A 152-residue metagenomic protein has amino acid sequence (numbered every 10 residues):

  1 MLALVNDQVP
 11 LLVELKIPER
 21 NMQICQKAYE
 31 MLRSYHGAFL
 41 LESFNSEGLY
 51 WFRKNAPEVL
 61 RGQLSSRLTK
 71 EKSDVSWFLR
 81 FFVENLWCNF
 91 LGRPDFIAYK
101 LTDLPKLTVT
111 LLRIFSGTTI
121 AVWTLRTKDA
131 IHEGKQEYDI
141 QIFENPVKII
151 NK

Functional and structural regions predicted by a protein language model:
A3-L11, L15-K152: Short loop-to-alpha-helix "cap/lid" segments that border enzyme active sites across diverse enzyme classes
